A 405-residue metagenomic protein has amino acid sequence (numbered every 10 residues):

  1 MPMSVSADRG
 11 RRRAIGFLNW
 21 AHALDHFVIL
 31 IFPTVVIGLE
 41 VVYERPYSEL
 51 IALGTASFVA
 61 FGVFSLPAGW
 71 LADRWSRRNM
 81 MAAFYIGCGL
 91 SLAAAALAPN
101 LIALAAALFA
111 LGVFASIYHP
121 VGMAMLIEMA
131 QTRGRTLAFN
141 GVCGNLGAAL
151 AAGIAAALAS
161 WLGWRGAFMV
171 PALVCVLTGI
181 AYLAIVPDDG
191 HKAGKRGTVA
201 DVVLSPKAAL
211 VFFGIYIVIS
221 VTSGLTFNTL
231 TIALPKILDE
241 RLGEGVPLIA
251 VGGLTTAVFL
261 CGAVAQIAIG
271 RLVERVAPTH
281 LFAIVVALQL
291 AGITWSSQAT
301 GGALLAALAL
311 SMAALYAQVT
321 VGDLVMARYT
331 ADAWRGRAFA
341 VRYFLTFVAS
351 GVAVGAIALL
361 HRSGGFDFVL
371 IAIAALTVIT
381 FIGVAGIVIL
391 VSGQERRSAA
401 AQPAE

Functional and structural regions predicted by a protein language model:
L30, F58-L66, A148-A149, F259-I267 (+1 more regions): Residue-level signature of mid-helix packing/kink "hotspots" within the transmembrane helices of 12-pass Major
F32-P33, V211-A263: Extracytoplasmic gate region of multi-pass secondary transporters
L39-E40, L71-A72, A157-L162, L238-D239 (+2 more regions): Interfacial helix-cap and linker-helix signal at transmembrane-aqueous boundaries of multi-pass secondary transporters
V63-P99: Conserved MFS/SLC helix-loop-helix module at the cytosolic interface between two early adjacent transmembrane helices
N79-A93, H280-W295: Structural signature of the two symmetry-related core transmembrane helices
A107-N145: Cytoplasmic helix-loop-helix junction between adjacent transmembrane helices in 12-TM secondary transporters
N140-V186: Helix-loop-helix hairpin linking two adjacent transmembrane segments in secondary transporters
Y329, A333-G364: A late C-terminal transmembrane helix in Major Facilitator Superfamily
